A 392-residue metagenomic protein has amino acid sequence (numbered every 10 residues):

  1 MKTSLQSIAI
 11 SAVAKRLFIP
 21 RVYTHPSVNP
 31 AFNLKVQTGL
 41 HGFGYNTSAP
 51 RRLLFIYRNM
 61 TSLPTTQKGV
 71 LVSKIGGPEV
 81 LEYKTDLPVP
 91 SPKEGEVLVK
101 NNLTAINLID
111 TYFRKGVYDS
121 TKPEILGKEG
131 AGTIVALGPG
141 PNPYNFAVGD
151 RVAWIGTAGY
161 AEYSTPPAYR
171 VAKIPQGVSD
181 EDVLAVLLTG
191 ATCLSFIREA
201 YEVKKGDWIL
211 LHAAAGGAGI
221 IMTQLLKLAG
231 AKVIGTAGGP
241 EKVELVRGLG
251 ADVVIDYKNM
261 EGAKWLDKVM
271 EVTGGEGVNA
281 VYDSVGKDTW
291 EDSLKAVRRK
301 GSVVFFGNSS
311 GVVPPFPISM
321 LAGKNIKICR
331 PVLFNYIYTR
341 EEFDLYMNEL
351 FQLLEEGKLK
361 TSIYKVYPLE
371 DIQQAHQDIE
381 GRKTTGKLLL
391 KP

Functional and structural regions predicted by a protein language model:
M1-G39: N-terminal chloroplast transit peptides
Y57-T65, F351, K358-K365, Q373-P392: C-terminal capping/lid region of NAD(P)-dependent oxidoreductase domains
P88-A105, K115-A158: Glycine-rich beta-strand-centered segment in the early N-terminal region that forms part of a ligand/cofactor-binding
Y112, P141, R151-A213, M260: NAD(P)H dinucleotide-binding glycine-rich loop of Rossmann-like/cofactor-binding domains, especially the beta1-alpha1
N145-F146, V203, V297: Short, well-ordered loop/turn sites that connect or cap secondary structure elements
L211, K227-T289, T339, F343: Adenosine-nucleotide cofactor-binding segment
G217-A218, D288: Hydrophobic/small residue at the entry helix of a nucleotide-binding pocket
A229, G238-P240, V246, D288-L359 (+1 more regions): Glycine-rich phosphate-binding loop and adjacent beta-alpha segment of Rossmann(oid) nucleotide-cofactor-binding
